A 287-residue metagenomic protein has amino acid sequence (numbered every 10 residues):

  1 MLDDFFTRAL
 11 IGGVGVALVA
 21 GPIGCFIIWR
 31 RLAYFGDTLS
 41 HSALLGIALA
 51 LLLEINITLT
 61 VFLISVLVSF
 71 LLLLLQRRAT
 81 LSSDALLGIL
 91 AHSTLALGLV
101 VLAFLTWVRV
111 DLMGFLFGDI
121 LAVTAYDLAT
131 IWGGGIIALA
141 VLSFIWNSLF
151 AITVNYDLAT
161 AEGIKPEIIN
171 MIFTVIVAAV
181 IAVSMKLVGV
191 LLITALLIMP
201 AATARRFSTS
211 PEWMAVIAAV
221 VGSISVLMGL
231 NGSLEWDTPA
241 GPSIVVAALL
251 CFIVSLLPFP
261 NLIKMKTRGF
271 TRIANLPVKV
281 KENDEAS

Functional and structural regions predicted by a protein language model:
M1-L18: Membrane-interfacial amphipathic/re-entrant helices at transmembrane-helix boundaries
D4-R8, A79, L87-N147, V175: Transmembrane helix-bundle core of multi-pass membrane transporters and related energy-transducing complexes
L10-G15, T58-L63, G88-I89, L128-G133 (+3 more regions): Hydrophobic alpha-helical transmembrane segments
C25-V108, A204-V216, S233-W236: Short loop segments and helix-boundary regions at transmembrane helix junctions of multi-pass inner-membrane proteins
S42-L52, L90-L102, A122, P166-V177 (+2 more regions): Small-residue-rich segments of transmembrane alpha-helices in multi-pass membrane proteins, especially helix faces
L128-L197: Helix-loop-helix "hairpin" substructures at the membrane interface of multi-pass membrane proteins
L187, I193-P242: Transmembrane alpha-helical segments in multi-pass inner-membrane proteins
T238-V245, L249-S287: Cytosolic-side transmembrane-helix boundaries in multi-pass membrane proteins
